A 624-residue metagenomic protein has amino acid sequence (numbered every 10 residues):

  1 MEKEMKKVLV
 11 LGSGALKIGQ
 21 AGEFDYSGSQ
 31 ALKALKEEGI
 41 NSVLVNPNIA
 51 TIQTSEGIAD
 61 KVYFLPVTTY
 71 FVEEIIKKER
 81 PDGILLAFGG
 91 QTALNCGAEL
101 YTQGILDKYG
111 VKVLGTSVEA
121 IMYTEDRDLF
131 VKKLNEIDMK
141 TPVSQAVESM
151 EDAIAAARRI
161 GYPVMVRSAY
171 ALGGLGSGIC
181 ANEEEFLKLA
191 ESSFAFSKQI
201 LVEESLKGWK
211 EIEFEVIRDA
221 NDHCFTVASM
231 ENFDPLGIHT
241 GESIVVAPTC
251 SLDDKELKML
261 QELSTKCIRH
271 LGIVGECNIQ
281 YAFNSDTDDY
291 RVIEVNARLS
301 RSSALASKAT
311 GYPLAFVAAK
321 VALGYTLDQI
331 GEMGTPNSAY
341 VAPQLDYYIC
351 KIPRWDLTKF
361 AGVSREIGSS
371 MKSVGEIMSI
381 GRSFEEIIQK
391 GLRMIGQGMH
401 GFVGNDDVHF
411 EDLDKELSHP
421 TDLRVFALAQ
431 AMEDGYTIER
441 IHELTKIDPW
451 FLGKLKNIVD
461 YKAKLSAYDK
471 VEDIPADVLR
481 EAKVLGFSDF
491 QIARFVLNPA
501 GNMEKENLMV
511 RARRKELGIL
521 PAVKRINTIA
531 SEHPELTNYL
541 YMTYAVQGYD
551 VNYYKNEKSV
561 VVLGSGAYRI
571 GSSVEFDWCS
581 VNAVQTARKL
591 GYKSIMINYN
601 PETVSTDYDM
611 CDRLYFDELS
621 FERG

Functional and structural regions predicted by a protein language model:
E2, K6, G12, D25 (+19 more regions): ATP-dependent carboxylate activation and anion-phosphoryl transfer catalytic cores that bind Mg-ATP to form
K17-S27, A93-G97, R569-C579: Glycine/threonine-rich flexible loop motifs
K33-G39, Q103-I121, K589-G591: Short, acidic/small-residue loops that bind anionic groups at enzyme active sites
T54, K108-S177, C611-L614: A conserved helix-loop-beta module that forms one wall/lid of the active-site cleft in ATP-utilizing catalytic domains
D82-F88: Periplasmic-binding protein-like
Q91-Y109: Short Gly/Thr/Asp-enriched flexible loops that form oxyanion-binding sites at enzyme active sites
A482-L485, Q491-N498: Extended, domain-scale alpha-helical bundle/helix-rich regions
